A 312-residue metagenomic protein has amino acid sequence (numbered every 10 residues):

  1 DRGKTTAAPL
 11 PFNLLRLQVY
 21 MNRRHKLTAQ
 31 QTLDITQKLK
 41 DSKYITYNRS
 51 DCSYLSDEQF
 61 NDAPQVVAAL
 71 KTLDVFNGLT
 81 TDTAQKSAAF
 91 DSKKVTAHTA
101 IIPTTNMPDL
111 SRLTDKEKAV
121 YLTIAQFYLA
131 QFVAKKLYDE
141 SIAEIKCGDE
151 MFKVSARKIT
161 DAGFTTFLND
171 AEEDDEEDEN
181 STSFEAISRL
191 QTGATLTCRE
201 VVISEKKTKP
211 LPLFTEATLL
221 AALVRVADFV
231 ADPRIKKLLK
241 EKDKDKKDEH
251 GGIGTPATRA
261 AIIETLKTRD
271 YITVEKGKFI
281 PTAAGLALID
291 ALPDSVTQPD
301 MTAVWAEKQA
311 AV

Functional and structural regions predicted by a protein language model:
D1-Q37, D41, T72, S92 (+1 more regions): Long, highly charged, low-complexity internal segments
K4-R16, D34-I45, A84-T104, I145 (+3 more regions): Core structural elements
Q18, I102, L122-A125, L220-L223 (+4 more regions): Generic hydrophobic alpha-helical scaffold/packing signal
R23-H25, D51, T105-S111, V312: A generic structural motif
Q37-K38, Y44, S50-C52, N106 (+6 more regions): An acidic- and aromatic-residue-enriched active-site/binding cleft used to recognize and process polar
S42, D57, A63, T104-D115: Extended, non-catalytic substrate-recognition/exosite surfaces adjacent to catalytic cores, especially in enzymes
T46-K71, D245-P299: Accessory beta->alpha helical hairpin/"wing" motif in late/C-terminal subdomains of nucleic-acid enzymes
L73-I101, T297-V312: Leucine-rich, amphipathic alpha-helical/linker segments
